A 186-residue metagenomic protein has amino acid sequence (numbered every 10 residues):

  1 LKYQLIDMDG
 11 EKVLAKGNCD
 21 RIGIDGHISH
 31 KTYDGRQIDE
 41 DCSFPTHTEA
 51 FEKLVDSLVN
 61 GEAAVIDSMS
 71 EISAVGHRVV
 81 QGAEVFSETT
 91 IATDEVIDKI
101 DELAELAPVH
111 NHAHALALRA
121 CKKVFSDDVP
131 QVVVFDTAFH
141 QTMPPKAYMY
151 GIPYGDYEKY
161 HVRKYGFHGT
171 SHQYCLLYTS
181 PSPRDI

Functional and structural regions predicted by a protein language model:
K2-F44: Short glycine-rich, Thr/Ser-proximal phosphate-binding strand/loop in the N-terminal lobe of ATP-dependent enzymes
V13, F44-T48, E52, T90 (+4 more regions): Electropositive phosphate-/nucleotide-binding environments in soluble metabolic enzymes
E40, I100-A104, E158-V162: Short glycine/proline- and acidic residue-enriched helix-loop micro-motifs that form flexible lids or anion-recognition
E40-S68: A structured beta-alpha segment of the ubiquitous adenosine-cofactor-binding alpha/beta core
A50-N60, A74, K99, A117-A120: Generic beta-strand or strand-like secondary-structure segments
L58, A64-H110, V132, F139-A147: Short beta-strand-loop/turn "lid" adjacent to the catalytic site in phosphate-handling enzymes
H77, Q81, A107-C175: Gly/Ser/Thr-rich active-site cleft segment
Y178-I186: Single conserved hydrophobic/aromatic residue that forms the stacking wall/gate of nucleotide- or nucleobase-binding
